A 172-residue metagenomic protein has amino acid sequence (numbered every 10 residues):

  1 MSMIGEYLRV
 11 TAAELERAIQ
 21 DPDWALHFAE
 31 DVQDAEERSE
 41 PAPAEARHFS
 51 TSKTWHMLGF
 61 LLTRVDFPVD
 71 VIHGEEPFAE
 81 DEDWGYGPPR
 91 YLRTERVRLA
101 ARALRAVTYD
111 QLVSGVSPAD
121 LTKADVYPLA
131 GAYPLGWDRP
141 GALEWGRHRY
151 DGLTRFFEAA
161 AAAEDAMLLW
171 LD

Functional and structural regions predicted by a protein language model:
M1-R155, A159-A162: Acidic (Asp/Glu-rich) sequence patches and key acidic residues that form negatively charged surfaces used
A166-L171: A structural signal for short, well-ordered beta-strand segments and their strand-loop junctions that often border
